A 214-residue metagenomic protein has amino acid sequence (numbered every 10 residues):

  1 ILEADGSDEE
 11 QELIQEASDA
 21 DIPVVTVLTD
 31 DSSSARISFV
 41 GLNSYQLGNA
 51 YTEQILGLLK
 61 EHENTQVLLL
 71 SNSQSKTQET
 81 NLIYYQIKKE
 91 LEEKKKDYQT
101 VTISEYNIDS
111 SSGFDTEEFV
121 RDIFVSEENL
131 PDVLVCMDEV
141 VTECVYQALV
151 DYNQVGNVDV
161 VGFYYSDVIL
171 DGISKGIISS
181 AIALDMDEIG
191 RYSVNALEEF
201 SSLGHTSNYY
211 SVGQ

Functional and structural regions predicted by a protein language model:
I1-Q46, A50-E53: Alpha-helical recognition/docking segments in bacterial nutrient-uptake and carbohydrate-utilization systems
I1-V24, I87, N107-L170: Hydrophobic alpha-helical
G6, T29, V40-A50, L69-E90 (+4 more regions): Hinge/beta->alpha junction and helix N-cap segments in small-molecule ligand-binding domains
S18-D19, E53-E61, K88, E92-K96 (+5 more regions): Sec-exported extracytoplasmic/periplasmic mature domains
D19-V25, A35, H62-Q66, K94-T102 (+3 more regions): Loop/turn elements at helix/coil->beta-strand transitions in domains of secreted/extracellular proteins
S34-F39, S166-I178: Glycine-rich, charge-decorated loop segments at or immediately adjacent to ligand/cofactor-binding or catalytic sites
T65-S71, I103, E199-F200, H205: Ligand-binding clefts/hinges and TM-proximal coupling segments of bilobed small-molecule sensing domains
D185-Q214: Hinge/cleft segment of the Venus flytrap/periplasmic-binding protein
